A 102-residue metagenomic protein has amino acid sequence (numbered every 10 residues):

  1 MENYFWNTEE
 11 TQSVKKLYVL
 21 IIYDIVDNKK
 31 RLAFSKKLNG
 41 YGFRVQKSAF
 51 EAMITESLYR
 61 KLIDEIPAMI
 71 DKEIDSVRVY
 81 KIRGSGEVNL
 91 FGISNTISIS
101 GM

Functional and structural regions predicted by a protein language model:
M1-L20, V26-M102: Basic nucleic-acid-binding interfaces
